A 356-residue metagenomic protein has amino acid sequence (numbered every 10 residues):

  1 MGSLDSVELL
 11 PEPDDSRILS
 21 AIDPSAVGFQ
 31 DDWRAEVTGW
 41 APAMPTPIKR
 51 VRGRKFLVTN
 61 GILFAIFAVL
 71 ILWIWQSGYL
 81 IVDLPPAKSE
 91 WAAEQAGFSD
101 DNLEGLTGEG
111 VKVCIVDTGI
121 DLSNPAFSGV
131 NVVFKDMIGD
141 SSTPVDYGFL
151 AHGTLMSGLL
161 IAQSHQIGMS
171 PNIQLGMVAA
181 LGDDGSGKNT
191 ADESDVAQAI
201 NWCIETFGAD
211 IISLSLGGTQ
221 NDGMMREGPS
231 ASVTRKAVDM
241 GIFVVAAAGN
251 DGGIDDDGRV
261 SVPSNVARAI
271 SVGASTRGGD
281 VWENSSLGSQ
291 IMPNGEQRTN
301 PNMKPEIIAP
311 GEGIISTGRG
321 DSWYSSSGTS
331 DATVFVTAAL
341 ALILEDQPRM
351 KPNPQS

Functional and structural regions predicted by a protein language model:
M1-A35: N-terminal targeting leaders characterized by basic, low-complexity, disordered sequences that direct proteins
G2, S6, T46-R52, S141-D222 (+1 more regions): Subtilisin-like peptidase catalytic core
G2-L4, G182-R268, N302, R319-T333: Substrate-binding/access-modulating region of protease and related hydrolase catalytic domains
P42-G61, G78-C114, G139-F149, W282-S285 (+1 more regions): N-terminal domain-start motif of subtilase-like serine proteases
V58-Q76: Hydrophobic membrane-insertion alpha-helices, especially the h-region of bacterial N-terminal signal peptides
D101-V113, I120-V133, P144-D192, D239 (+3 more regions): Subtilisin-like serine protease catalytic core
K112-I115, V133-F134, G168, Q174-A179 (+6 more regions): Structural recognition of the beta-strand scaffold that forms the well-ordered cores of secreted hydrolase catalytic
D117, S261-E345: Extracellular S/T/G-rich loop segment that most often corresponds to the catalytic His/Ser-adjacent loop
